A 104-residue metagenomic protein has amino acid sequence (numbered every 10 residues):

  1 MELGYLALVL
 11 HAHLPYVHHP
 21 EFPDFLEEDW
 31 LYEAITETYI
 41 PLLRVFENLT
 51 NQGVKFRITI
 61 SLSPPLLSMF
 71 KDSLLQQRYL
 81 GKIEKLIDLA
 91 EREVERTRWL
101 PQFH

Functional and structural regions predicted by a protein language model:
M1-F56, M69-H104: N-terminal regions that are enriched for targeting/export leaders and immediately downstream pro/stem segments
S61-L66: Short, solvent-exposed turn/loop segments enriched in Gly/Ser/Thr/Pro and often Arg
